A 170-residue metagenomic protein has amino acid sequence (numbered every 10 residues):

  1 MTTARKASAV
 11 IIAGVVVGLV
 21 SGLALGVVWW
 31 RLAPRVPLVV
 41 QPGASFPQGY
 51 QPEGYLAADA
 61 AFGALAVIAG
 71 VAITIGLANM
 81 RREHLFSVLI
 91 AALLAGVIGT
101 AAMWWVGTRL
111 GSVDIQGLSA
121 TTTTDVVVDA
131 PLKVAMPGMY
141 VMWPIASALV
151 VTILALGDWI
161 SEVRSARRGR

Functional and structural regions predicted by a protein language model:
T2-G14, Y50-D59, M80-H84, V88 (+1 more regions): Membrane-helix interfacial "entry" motifs
T2-I11, P34, A72-A92, T108-I115 (+1 more regions): Cytoplasmic membrane-interface segments at the C-terminal ends of transmembrane helices
I11-V16, A60-A64, L89-L94, V141: Hydrophobic alpha-helical transmembrane segments
G14-W29, I90-T108: Hydrophobic alpha-helical membrane-insertion segments
G26-P42: Interfacial/capping segments of alpha-helical transmembrane domains
P37-Y55, A120-T124: Perimembrane loop-to-helix junctions flanking transmembrane segments
G54-I68, V126-L149: Hydrophobic alpha-helical transmembrane segments
G99-T123: Juxtamembrane non-transmembrane "cap" segments at the membrane-aqueous interface of multi-pass membrane proteins
